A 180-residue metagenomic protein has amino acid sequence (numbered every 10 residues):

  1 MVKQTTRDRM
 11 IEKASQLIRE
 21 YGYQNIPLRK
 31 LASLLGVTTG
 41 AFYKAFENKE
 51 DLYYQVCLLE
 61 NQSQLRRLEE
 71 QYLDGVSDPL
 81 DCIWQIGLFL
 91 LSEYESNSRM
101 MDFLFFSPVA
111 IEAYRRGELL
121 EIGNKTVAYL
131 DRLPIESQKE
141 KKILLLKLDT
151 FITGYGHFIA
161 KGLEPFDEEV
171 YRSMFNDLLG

Functional and structural regions predicted by a protein language model:
M1-T5: N-terminal intrinsically disordered/low-complexity leader segments
R9, K13, L17-D51, Q55: Helix-turn-helix
K13-E20, S63-Q71, F151-F158: Solvent-exposed, amphipathic alpha-helical segments
Q55, E70-S96, Q138, L148: Hydrophobic alpha-helical connector segments
Q62-R66, I111-L146, N176-L179: Amphipathic alpha-helical packing segments from all-alpha helical-bundle domains
Q71, L88-E95, F106-V109, L130-R132 (+1 more regions): Helix-loop "lid/cap" segments that line or gate small-molecule binding pockets
S92-A128, H157, K161: Short secondary-structure transition hinges
D102-F106, R132-L178: Hydrophobic/aromatic-rich alpha-helical bundle segments in the mid-to-C-terminal region
